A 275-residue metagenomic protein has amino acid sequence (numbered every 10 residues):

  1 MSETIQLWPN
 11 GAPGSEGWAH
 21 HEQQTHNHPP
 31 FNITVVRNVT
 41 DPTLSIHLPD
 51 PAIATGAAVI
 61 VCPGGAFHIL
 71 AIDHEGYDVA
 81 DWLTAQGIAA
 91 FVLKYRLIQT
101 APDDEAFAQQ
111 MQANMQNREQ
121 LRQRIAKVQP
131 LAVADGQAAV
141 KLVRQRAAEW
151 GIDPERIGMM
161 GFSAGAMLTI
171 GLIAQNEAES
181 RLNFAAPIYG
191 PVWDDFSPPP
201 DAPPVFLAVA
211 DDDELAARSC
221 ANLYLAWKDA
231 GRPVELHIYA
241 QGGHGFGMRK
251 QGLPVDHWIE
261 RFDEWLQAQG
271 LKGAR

Functional and structural regions predicted by a protein language model:
M1-I53: N-terminal cap/lid segment of alpha/beta-hydrolase-fold proteins
T55-G64: Short beta-strand element of the alpha/beta-hydrolase
P63-H68, D211-D213: Active-site glycine-rich loops that stabilize anionic/oxyanionic intermediates across multiple enzyme folds
D73-F91: Short amphipathic alpha-helix adjacent to the substrate-entry channel of hydrolases
A106-A148, W258-R261: Alpha/beta-hydrolase active-site loop
P130-A202: Primarily recognizes the serine-hydrolase "nucleophile elbow" in alpha/beta-hydrolase and SGNH/GDSL folds
N183-I238: The feature captures the conserved acid-bearing segment of alpha/beta-hydrolase catalytic domains
G231-R275: C-terminal catalytic histidine-bearing segment of alpha/beta-hydrolase fold enzymes
